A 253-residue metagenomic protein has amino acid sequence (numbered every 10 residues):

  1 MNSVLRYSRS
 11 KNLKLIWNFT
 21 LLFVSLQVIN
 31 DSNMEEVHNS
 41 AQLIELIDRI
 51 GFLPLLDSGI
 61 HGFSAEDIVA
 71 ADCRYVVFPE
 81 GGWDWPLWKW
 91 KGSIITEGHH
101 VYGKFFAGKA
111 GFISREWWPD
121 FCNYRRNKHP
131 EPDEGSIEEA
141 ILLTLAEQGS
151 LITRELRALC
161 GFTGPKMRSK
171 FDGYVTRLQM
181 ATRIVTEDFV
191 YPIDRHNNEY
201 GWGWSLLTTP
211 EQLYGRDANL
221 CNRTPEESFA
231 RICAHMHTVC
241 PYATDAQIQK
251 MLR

Functional and structural regions predicted by a protein language model:
M1-S3, M34: Accessible peptide chain termini
L22-R253: Long, low-complexity intrinsically disordered regions
